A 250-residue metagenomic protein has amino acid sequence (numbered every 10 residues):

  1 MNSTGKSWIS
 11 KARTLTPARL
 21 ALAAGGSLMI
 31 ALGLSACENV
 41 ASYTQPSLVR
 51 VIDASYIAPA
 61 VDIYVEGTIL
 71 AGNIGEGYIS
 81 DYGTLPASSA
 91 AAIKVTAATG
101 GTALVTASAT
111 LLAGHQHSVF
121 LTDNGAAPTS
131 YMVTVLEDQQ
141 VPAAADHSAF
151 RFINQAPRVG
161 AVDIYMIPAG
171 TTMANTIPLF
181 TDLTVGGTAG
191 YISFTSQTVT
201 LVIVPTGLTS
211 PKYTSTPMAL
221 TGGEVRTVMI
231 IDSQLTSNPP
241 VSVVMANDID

Functional and structural regions predicted by a protein language model:
S3-A24: Bacterial N-terminal signal peptides that target proteins for export
W8-K11, M29, V51: Domain-scale selection of a single, long terminal region that carries the protein's primary operational module
A24-I30: Hydrophobic helical h-region of N-terminal Sec-dependent signal peptides in bacterial secretory/periplasmic proteins
L32-A36: C-terminal motif of bacterial Sec signal peptides marking the signal peptidase cleavage site
C37-D250: Intrinsically disordered, low-complexity polar regions and short flexible loop motifs
